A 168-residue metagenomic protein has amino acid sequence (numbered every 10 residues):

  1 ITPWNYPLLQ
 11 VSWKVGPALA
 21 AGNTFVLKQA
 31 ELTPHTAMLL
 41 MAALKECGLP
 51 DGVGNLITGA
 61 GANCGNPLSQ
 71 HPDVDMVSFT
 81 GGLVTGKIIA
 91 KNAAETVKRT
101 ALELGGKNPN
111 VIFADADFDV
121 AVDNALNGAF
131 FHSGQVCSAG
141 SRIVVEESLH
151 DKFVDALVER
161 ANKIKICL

Functional and structural regions predicted by a protein language model:
I1-D51, D75, V97, D119: Conserved small-residue-rich beta-alpha loop and adjacent elements that most often cradle the phosphate/pyrophosphate
Y6, L32-H35, A62-N63, L83-V84 (+2 more regions): Short alpha-helical
S12-W13, M38-L39, S69, I88-N92 (+1 more regions): Short amphipathic alpha-helical segments
V15-G16, G65, G86: Generic hydrophobic/aromatic pocket-lining and core-packing "Φ" positions
N23, K28-A30, T58, T80 (+1 more regions): Short beta->alpha connector loops at strand-helix junctions that form conserved, small/polar/Pro-enriched
L27, T33, T58, L102 (+1 more regions): Hydrophobic residues in well-ordered beta-strands that form the structural core
N55-S78: A structured beta-alpha segment of the ubiquitous adenosine-cofactor-binding alpha/beta core
M76, G82-L168: ALDH superfamily catalytic-core signature
